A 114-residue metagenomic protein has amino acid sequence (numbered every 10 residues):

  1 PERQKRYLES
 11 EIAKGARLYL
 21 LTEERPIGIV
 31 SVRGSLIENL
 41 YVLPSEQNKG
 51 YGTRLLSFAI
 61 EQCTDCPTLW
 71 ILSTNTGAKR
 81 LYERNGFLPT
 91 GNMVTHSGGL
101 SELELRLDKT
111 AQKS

Functional and structural regions predicted by a protein language model:
P1-E9: Conserved GNAT-fold acetyl-CoA-binding loop/helix
L20, E24-Y41: Conserved beta-strand in the GNAT
P26-G28, G52, G91: A structural microfeature
L36-Q47, I71-L72: A short, internal acetyl-CoA/4′-phosphopantetheine-binding micro-motif in the GNAT/acyltransferase core
E46, G50-F58: Conserved acetyl-CoA pyrophosphate-binding loop and the N-cap/start of the following alpha-helix in GNAT-like
Q62-T74: Conserved GNAT acetyl-CoA-binding A-motif
T68-I71, L88-E104: Conserved catalytic-core motifs of GNAT/GCN5-like acyltransferases
Y82, F87: Conserved active-site tyrosine of GNAT-family acetyltransferases
